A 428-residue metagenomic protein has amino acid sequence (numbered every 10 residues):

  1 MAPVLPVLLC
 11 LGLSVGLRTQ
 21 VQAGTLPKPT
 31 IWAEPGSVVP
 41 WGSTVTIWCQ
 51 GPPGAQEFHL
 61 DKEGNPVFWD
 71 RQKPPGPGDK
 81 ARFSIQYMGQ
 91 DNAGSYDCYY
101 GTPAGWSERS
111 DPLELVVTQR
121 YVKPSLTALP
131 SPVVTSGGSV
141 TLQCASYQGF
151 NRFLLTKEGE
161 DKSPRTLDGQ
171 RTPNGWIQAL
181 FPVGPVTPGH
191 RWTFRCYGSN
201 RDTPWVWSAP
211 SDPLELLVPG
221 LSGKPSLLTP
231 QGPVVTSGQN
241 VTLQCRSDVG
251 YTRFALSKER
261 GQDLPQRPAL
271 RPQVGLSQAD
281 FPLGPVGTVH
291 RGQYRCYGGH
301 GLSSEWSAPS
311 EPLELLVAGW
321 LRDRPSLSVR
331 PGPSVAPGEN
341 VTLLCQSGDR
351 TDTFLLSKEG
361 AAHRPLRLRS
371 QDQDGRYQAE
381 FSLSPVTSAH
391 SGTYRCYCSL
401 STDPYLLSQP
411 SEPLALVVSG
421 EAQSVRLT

Functional and structural regions predicted by a protein language model:
M1-W32, P53-G54, P103, E108 (+4 more regions): N-terminal Sec-dependent signal peptide, specifically the hydrophobic helical h-region
K28, A55-E57, K123, F150-R152 (+8 more regions): Exposed beta-strand and adjacent loop surfaces of beta-rich binding modules that mediate intermolecular recognition
E34-V38, Q72-A93, G101-A104, S131-V133 (+7 more regions): Extracellular beta-strand/loop-rich beta-sandwich domains predominantly from IgSF
G36-T46, S131, T135-T141, G232 (+3 more regions): Short coil/turn motif common to extracellular beta-sandwich-like domains
S43, D79, R109, G138 (+11 more regions): Exposed loop/turn and edge beta-strand positions of beta-sandwich/beta-sheet ligand-binding modules
T44-P53, F58-N65, Y87, N92-P103 (+13 more regions): Structural signature of extracellular immunoglobulin-like
P66-Q72, D161-D168, Q262-A269, A362-R369: Surface-exposed loop/edge segments in extracytoplasmic proteins
Y99-Q119, R195-P219, R295-G319, R395-G420: Extracellular/luminal immunoglobulin-like beta-sandwich modules
